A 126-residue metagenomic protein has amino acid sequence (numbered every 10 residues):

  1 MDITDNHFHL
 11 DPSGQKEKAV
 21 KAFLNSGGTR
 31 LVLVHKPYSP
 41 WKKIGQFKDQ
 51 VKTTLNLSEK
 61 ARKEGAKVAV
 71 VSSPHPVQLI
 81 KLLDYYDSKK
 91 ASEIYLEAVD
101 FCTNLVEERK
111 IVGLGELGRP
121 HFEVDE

Functional and structural regions predicted by a protein language model:
M1-E126: Mid-domain alpha/beta scaffold segments of enzyme catalytic cores
